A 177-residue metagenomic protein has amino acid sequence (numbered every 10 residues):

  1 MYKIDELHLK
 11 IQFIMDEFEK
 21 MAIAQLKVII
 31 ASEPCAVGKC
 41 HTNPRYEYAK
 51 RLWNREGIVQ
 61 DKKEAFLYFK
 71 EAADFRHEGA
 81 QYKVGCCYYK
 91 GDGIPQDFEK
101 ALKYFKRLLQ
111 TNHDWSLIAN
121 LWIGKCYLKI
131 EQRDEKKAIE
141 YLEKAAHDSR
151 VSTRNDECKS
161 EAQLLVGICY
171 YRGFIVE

Functional and structural regions predicted by a protein language model:
M1-K39: N-terminal alpha-helical interaction modules that lie
H8, I29, R45-N54, K83-K90 (+3 more regions): Hydrophobic face of amphipathic alpha-helices that form TPR/SEL1-like repeat modules and related alpha-solenoid
I11, E33, C40, L52-I58 (+7 more regions): Glycine-centered coil turns and helix-coil junctions that link the paired helices within alpha-helical repeat units
V28-I29, P34, E71-A72, R107-L108 (+2 more regions): Canonical positions in the second alpha-helix
